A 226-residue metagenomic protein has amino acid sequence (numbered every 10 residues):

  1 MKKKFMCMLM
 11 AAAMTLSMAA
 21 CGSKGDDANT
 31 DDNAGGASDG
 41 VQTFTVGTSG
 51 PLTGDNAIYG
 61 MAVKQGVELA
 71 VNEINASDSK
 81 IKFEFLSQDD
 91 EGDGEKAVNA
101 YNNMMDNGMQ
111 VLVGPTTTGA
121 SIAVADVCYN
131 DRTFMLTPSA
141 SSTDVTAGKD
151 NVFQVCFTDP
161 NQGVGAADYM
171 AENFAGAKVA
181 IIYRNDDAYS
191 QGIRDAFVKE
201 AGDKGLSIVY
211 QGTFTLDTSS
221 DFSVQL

Functional and structural regions predicted by a protein language model:
M1-T45, A76-K80, D106: Short, low-complexity disordered leader/linker segments with a strong preference for bacterial N-terminal type II
D27, Y59-V63, E73, S77-T146 (+1 more regions): Beta-alpha junction/loop-to-helix N-cap segments that form part of ligand/metal-binding clefts
G35, K64-F85, K199-L206: Signal peptide-proximal N-terminal region of secreted/periplasmic/extracellular or secretory-lumen proteins
D39-V41, G47-E68, Q88-G94, T117-G119 (+1 more regions): Extracytoplasmic "Venus flytrap"
T45-S49, E84-Q88, Q110-P115, T133-S139 (+3 more regions): Structural recognition of the beta-strand scaffold that forms the well-ordered cores of secreted hydrolase catalytic
D90, D131-E172: Extracellular glycoside hydrolase catalytic/binding regions
V152-F214: An alpha-beta-alpha
